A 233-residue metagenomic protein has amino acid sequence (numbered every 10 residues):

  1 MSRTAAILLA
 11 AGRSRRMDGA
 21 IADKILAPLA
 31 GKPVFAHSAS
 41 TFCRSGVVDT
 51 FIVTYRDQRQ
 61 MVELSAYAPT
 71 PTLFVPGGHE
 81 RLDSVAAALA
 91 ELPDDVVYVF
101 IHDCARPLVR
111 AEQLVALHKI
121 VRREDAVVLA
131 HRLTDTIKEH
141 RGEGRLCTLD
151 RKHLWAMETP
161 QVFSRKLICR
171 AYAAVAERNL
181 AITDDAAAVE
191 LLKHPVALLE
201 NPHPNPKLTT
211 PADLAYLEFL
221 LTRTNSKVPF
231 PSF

Functional and structural regions predicted by a protein language model:
M1-D57: N-terminal glycine-rich phosphate-binding loop and ensuing alpha1 helix
S2, W155-F233: Conserved alpha/beta core of the MobA/IspD/sugar-nucleotide pyrophosphorylase nucleotidyltransferase superfamily
T4, P71-L73, L154: Short, conserved active-site loop motifs that form the nucleotide-linked donor/cofactor pocket
L8, F35, A88, H102-D103 (+3 more regions): Residue-level signal for inorganic ion chemistry
P28, L108, T148, V162 (+1 more regions): Short aromatic/basic micro-patch
Q58-L64: Short, charged/polar "capping" segments at the starts of alpha-helices and the immediately preceding loops
L73-F74, H79-G144, E158, P229: Conserved beta-loop-beta/alpha segment of the NTase-like Rossmann-fold superfamily that binds/positions NTPs
L146-A156: A short, charged helix-loop
